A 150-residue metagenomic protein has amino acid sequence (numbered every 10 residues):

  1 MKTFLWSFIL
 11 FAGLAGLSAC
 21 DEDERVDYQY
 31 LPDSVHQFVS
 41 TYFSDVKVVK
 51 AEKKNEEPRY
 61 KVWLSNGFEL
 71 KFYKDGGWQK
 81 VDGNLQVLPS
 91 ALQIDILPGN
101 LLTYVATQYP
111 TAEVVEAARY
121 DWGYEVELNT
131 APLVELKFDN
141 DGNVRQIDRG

Functional and structural regions predicted by a protein language model:
M1-L5: Positively charged n-region of N-terminal signal peptides that target proteins for export
W6-L10, L14: Hydrophobic helical h-region of N-terminal Sec-dependent signal peptides in bacterial secretory/periplasmic proteins
A15-A19: C-terminal motif of bacterial Sec signal peptides marking the signal peptidase cleavage site
C20-E24: Bacterial signal peptide processing site
D27-G150: First exposed extracellular module after export/assembly in secreted or surface-exposed proteins
